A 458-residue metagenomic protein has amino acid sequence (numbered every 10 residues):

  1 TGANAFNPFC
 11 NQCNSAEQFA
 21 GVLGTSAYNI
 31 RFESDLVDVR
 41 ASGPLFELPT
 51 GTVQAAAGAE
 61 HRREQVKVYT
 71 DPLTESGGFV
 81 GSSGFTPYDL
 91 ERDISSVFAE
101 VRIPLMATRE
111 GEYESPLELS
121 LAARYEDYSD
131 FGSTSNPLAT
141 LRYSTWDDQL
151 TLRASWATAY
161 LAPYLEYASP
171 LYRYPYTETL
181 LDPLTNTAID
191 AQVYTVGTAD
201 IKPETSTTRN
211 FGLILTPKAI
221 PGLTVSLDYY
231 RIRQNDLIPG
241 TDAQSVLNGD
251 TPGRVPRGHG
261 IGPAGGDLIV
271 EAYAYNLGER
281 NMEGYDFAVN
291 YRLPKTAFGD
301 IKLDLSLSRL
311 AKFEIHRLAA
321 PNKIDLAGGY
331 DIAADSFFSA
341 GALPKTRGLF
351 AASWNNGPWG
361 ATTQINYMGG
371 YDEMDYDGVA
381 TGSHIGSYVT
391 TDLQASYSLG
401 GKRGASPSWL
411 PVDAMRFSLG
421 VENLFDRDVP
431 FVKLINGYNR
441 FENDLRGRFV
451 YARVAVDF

Functional and structural regions predicted by a protein language model:
T1-I94, T108-E110, A157-D200, D228-E283 (+1 more regions): Surface-exposed, low-complexity loop segments enriched in small/polar and acidic residues
E33-D35, E91-V97, S133-P137, T195 (+6 more regions): Residues that define the transmembrane beta-barrel architecture of outer-membrane proteins
F46-V53, M106-L117, W146-Q149, K218-T224 (+4 more regions): Short loop/turn motifs that connect adjacent beta-strands in outer-membrane beta-barrel proteins
A55-R63, L117-Y125, A139-L141, L152-T158 (+7 more regions): Transmembrane beta-barrel strands of outer-membrane/channel proteins
A55-V66, E91-R142, S206, G360 (+1 more regions): Surface-exposed extracellular loop regions of Gram-negative outer-membrane beta-barrel proteins
A57, Y113, L119, Y229-D375: Gram-negative outer-membrane beta-barrel transporters
R62-V66, M106-T108, E126-D130, A157-P163 (+9 more regions): Structural signature of outer-membrane beta-barrel domains
R233-N235, A311-K312, Q364-M374, Y397-F458: C-terminal beta-signal and adjacent terminal beta-strands/loops of Gram-negative outer-membrane beta-barrel proteins
